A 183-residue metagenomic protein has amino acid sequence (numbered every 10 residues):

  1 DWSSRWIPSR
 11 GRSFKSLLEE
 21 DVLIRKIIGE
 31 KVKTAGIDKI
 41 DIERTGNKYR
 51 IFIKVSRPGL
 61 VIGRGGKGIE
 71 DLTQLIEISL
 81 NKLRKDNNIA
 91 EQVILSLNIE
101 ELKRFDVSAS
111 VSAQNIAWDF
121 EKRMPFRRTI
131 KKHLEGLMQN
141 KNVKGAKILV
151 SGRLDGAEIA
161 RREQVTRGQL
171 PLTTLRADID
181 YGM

Functional and structural regions predicted by a protein language model:
D1-M183: RNA-contacting regions in translation and RNA-metabolism proteins, encompassing KH/S1 modules where present
